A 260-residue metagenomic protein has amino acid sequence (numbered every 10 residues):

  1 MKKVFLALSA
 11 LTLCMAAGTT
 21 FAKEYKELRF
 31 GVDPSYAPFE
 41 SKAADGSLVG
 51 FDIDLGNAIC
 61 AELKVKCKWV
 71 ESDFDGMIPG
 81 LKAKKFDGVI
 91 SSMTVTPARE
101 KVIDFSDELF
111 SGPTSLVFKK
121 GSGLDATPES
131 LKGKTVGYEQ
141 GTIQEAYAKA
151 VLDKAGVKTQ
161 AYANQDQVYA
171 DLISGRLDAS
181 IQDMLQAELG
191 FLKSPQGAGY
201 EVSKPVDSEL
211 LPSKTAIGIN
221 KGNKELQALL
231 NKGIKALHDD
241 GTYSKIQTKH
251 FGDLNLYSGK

Functional and structural regions predicted by a protein language model:
A22, F118-V136: Flexible hinge/capping segments at coil-to-helix
A22-S92, D240: Extracytoplasmic small-molecule ligand-binding "clamshell" domains of the periplasmic binding protein/Venus flytrap
L28-V32, P128-I143: Short loop->beta-strand "edge-of-pocket" segments that line small-molecule binding or catalytic clefts across diverse
P34, F110-F118, L192-N231, D253-K260: Periplasmic-binding protein-like
K42, G56-K64, Q144-A163, F191-G197: Ligand-binding cleft/hinge of the Venus flytrap
I53-E62, S122, K134-T135, Q140-T142 (+1 more regions): Extended ligand-binding regions for polar small-molecule ligands
A58-E62, V70-E71, D75-D87, V102-D104 (+3 more regions): Short helices/loops that flank or line small-molecule/ion binding pockets
G76, S91-K101, Y147-V151, D178-L211: A ligand-binding cleft/hinge motif common to bilobed small-molecule-binding domains
